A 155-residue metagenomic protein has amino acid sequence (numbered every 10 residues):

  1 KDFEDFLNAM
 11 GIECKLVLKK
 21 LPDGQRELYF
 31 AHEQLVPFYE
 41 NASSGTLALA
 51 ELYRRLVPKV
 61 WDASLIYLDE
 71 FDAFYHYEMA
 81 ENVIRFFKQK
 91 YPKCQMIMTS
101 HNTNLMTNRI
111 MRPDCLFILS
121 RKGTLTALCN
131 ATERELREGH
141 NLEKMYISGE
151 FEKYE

Functional and structural regions predicted by a protein language model:
K1-E51, W61, F151: Phosphate-coordinating catalytic segments in nucleotide- and nucleic-acid-processing enzymes
K20, N82-E155: C-terminal lobe/lid and adjacent interdomain/linker elements of RecA-like ASCE P-loop ATPase modules
T46, E78-M79: Acidic donor-diphosphate engagement hotspot in glycosyltransferases and nucleotidyltransferases that stabilizes
L49, Y53-R55, E81, L128: Conserved P-loop NTPase motor cores
R55-S64: Short basic/glycine-enriched coil/helix segment immediately N-terminal to the Walker B
L65-Y67, I97: Structural motif
D69-F71: Walker B catalytic acidic pair
A73-Y77: Conserved D-loop-proximal element of ABC-family nucleotide-binding domains
